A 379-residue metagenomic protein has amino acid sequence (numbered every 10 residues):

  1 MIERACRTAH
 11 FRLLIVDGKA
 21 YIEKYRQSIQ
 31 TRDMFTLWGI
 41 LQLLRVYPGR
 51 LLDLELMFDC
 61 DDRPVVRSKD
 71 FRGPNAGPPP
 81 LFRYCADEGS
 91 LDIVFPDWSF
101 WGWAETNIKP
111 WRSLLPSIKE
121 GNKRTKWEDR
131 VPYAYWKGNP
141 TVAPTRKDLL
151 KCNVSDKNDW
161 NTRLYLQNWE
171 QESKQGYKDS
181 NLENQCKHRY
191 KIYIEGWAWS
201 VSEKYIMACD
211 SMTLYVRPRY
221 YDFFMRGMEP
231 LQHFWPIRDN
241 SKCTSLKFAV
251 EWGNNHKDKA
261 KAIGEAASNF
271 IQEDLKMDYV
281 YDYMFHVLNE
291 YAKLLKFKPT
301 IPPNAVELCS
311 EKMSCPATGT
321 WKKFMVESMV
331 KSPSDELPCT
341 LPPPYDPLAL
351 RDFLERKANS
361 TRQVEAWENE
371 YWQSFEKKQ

Functional and structural regions predicted by a protein language model:
M1-N181, I301-L308, K312, G319-Q379: Secretory-pathway glycan-assembly enzymes, especially type II membrane glycosyltransferases that use nucleotide-sugar
E183-Q379: Catalytic binding pocket for nucleotide-activated donors in carbohydrate/polymer assembly enzymes
